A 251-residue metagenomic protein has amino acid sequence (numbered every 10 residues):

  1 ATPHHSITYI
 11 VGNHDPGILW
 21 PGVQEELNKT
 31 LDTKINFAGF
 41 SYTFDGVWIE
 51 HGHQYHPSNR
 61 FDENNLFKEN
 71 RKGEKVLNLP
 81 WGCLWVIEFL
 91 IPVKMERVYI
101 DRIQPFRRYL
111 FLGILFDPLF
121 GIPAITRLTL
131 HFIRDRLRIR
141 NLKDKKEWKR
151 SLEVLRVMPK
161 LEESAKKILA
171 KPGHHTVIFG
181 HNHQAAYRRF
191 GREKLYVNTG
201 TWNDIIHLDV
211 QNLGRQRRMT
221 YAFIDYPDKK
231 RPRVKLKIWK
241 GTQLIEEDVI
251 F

Functional and structural regions predicted by a protein language model:
A1-F251: Extended recognition/assembly regions associated with phosphoester-bond processing machinery
